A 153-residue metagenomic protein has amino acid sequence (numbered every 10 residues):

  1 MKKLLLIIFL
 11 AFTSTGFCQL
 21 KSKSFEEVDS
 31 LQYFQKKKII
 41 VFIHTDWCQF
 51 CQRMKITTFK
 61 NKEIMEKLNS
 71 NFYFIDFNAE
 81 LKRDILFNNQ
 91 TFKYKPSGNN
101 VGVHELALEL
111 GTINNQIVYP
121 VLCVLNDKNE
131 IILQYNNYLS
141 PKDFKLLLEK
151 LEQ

Functional and structural regions predicted by a protein language model:
M1-K21: Bacterial Sec-dependent N-terminal signal peptides
Q19-Q35: N-terminal leader/targeting and pre-domain segments
F34-Q49: Short active-site neighborhood of thiol/selenol oxidoreductases, capturing the structured segment around
Q35-I39, S70-Y73, D127: Loop/turn elements at helix/coil->beta-strand transitions in domains of secreted/extracellular proteins
D46-R53, V121-C123: C-type cytochrome heme c attachment motif
Q52-K67: Typically the conserved alpha-helix immediately C-terminal to a functionally engaged Cys/Sec in thioredoxin-like
E63-I64, Y73-V121, L125-I131, L151: Thioredoxin-like thiol-disulfide oxidoreductase module
